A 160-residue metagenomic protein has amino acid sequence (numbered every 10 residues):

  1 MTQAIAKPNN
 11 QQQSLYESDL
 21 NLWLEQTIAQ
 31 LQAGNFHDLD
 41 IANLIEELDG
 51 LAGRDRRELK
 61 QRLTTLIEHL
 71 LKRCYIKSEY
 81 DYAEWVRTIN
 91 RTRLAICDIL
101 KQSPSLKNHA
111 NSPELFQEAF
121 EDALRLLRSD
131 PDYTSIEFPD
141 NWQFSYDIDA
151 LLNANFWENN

Functional and structural regions predicted by a protein language model:
M1-N160: Surface/interface-facing alpha-helical segments and adjacent flexible terminal/loop regions used for partner/assembly
